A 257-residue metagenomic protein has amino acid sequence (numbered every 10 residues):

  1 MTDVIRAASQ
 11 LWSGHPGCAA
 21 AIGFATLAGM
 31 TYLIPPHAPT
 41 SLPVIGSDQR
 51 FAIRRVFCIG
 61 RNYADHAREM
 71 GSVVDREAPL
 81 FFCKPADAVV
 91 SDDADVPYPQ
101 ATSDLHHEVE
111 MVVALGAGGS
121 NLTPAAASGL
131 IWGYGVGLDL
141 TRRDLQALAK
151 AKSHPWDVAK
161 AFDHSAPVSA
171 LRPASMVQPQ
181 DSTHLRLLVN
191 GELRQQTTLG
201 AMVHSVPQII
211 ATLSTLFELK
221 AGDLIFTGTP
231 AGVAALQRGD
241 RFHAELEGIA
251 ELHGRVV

Functional and structural regions predicted by a protein language model:
G29-K220, L224, G232-V257: Catalytic-core "active-site belt" of small-molecule-metabolizing enzymes, emphasizing His/Asp/Glu-rich regions
